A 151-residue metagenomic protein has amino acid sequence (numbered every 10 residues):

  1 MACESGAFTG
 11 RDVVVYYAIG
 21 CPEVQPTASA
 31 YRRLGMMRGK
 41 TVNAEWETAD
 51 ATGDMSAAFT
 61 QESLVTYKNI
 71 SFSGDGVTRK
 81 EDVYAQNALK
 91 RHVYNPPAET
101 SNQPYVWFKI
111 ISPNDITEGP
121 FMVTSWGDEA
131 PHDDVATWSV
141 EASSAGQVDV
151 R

Functional and structural regions predicted by a protein language model:
M1-C3, S71-P96: Charged, amphipathic alpha-helical segments
A2-T78, I116-A136: Solvent-exposed edge beta-strands and adjacent loop segments that serve as assembly or binding interfaces
E62, R79-Y84, V148-R151: Short, cysteine-centered beta-strand-loop-beta hairpins and adjacent loop/turn segments enriched in charged/polar
S73-V77, K109, E141-S143: Residue-level recognition of well-ordered beta-strand positions that form the cores of beta-sheet-rich folds across
Y84-P120: Short, acidic/charged, Gly/Pro-enriched secondary-structure junctions
S101-V106, S125-W126, E141-S143: Hydrophobic alpha-helical segments of small multi-pass membrane proteins
P113, D128, A145-D149: Short acidic/polar capping segments at secondary-structure boundaries
A136-V150: Short solvent-exposed strand/turn elements
